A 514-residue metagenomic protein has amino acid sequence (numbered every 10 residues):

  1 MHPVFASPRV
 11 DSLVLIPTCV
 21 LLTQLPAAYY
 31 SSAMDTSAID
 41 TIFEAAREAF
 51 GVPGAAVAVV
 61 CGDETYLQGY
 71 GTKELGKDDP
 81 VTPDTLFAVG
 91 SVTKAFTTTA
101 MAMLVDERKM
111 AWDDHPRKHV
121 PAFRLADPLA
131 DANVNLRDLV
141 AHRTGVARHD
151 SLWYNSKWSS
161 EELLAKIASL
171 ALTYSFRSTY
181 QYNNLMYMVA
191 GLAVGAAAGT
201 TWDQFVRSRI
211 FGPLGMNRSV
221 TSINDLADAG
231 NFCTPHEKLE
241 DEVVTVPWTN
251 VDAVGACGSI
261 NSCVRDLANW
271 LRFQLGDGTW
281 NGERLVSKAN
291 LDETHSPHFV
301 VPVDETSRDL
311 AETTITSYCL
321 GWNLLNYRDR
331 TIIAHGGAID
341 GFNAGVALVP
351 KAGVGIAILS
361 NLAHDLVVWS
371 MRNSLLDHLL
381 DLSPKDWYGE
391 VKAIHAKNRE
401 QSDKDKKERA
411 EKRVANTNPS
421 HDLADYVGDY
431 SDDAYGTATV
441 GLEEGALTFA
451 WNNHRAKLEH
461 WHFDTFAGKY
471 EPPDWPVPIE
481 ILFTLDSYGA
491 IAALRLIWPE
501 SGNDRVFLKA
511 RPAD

Functional and structural regions predicted by a protein language model:
F5, R9-D11, L15: Compositionally biased, low-complexity intrinsically disordered regions
L25: Cationic, low-complexity basic patches in intrinsically disordered or flexible, solvent-exposed regions
S31-Q68, D84, Y154, G195-S208 (+3 more regions): Catalytic loop of the DD-peptidase/beta-lactamase superfamily, centered on the K-T-G motif and neighboring
A38, I42, K77, P83 (+8 more regions): Active-site helix/loop module of the DD-peptidase/beta-lactamase fold, centered on the serine-lysine SxxK catalytic
T97: Active/ligand-binding-proximal structured segments within catalytic/core domains that scaffold catalytic residues
S178-Y182: Cytochrome P450
